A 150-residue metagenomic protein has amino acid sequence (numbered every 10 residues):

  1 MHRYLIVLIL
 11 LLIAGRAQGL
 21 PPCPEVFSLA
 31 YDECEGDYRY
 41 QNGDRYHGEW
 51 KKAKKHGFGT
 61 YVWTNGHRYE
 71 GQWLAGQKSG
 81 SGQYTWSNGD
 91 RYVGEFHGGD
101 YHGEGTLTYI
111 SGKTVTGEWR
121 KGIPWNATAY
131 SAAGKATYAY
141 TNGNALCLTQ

Functional and structural regions predicted by a protein language model:
Y4-I13: Sec-dependent N-terminal signal peptides
G15-Q150: Glycine/tyrosine- and acidic-biased, solvent-exposed loop/turn segments at the edges of beta-strands
